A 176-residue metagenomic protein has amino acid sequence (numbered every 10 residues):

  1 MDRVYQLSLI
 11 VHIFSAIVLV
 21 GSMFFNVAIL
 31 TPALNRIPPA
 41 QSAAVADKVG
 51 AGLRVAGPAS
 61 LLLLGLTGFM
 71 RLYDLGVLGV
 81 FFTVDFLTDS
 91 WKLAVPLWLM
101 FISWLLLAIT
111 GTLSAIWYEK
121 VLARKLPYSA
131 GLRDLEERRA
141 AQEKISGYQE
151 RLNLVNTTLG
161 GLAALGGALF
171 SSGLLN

Functional and structural regions predicted by a protein language model:
M1-N176: Polytopic transmembrane helical bundles with strong interfacial aromatic enrichment
